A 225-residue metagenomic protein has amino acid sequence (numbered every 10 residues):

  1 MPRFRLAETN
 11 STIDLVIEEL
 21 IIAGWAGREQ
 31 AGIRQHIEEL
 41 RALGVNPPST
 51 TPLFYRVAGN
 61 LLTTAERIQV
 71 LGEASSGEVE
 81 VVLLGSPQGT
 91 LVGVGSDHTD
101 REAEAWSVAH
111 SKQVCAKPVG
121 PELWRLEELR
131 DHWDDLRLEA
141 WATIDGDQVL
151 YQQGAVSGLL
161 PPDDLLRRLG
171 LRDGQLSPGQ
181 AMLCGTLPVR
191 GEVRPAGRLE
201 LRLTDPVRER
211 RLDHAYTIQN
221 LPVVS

Functional and structural regions predicted by a protein language model:
M1-S177, A181, P188-S225: Catalytic-core "active-site belt" of small-molecule-metabolizing enzymes, emphasizing His/Asp/Glu-rich regions
